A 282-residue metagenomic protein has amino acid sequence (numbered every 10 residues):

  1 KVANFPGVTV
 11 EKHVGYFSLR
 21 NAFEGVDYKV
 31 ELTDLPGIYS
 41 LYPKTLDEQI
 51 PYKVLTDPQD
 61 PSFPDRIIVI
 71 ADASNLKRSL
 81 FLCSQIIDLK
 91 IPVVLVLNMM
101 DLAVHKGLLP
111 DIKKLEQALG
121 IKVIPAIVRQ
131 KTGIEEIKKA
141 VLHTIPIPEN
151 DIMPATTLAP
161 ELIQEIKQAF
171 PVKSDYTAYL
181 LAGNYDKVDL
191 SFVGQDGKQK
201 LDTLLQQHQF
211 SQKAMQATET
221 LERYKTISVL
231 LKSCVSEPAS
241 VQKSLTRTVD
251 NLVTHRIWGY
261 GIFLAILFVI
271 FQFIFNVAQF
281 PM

Functional and structural regions predicted by a protein language model:
K1-T45, P58: Conserved G1/Walker A P-loop phosphate-binding module
G7, G37-Y39, A73-L76, M99-V104 (+1 more regions): Conserved nucleotide-binding/hydrolysis micro-motifs of P-loop NTPases
G7-E11, T45-E48, Y52, L76-L80 (+5 more regions): Amphipathic alpha-helical transducer elements in NTP-driven molecular machines
V10, L32-D34, P51, I86 (+4 more regions): Residue-level signature of catalytic and energy-coupling elements of molecular machines, predominantly ATP/GTP-dependent
R20-F23, I50-V123: Conserved C-terminal guanine-recognition region of P-loop GTPase G domains, centered on the G4
V30-G37, S62-P64, L95, L205-Q209: Gly-rich Lys/Arg/Thr-decorated short loops/hinges at beta-loop-alpha junctions or inter-strand turns that position
L102-P154: Canonical P-loop GTPase G-domain recognition
G120, I147-M282: Extended helical scaffolds that flank P-loop GTPase cores
